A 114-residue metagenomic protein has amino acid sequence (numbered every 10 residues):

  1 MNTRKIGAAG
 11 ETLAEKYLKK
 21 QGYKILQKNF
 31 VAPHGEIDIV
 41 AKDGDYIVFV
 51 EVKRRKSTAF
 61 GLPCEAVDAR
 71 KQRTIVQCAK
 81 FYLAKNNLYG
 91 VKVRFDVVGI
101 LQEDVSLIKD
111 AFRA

Functional and structural regions predicted by a protein language model:
M1-K28: Acidic-basic catalytic patches of nuclease active cores, encompassing PD-(D/E)XK and other metal-cofactor nuclease
L18, I75, F95: Residue-level signal for inorganic ion chemistry
K24, I47-F49, K92, S106: Hydrophobic "anchor" residues on beta-strands that sit immediately upstream of conserved functional sites
A32-G35: Short acidic/glycine-enriched loop/turn segments that link adjacent beta-strands
I37-A59, I75: Conserved catalytic cores of phosphodiester-cleaving nucleases, focusing on short active-site segments
A59-L88: Mid-chain, well-packed structural core segment of small domains
K85-A114: Domain-level recognition of nuclease-like catalytic cores that cleave nucleotide substrates
